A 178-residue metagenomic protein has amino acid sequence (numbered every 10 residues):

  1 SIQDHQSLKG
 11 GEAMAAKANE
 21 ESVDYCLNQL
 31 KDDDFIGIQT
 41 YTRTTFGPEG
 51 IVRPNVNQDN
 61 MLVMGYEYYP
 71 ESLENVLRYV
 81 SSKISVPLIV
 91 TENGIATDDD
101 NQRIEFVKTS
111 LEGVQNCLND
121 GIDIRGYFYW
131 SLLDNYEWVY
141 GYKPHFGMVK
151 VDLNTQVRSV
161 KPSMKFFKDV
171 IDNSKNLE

Functional and structural regions predicted by a protein language model:
S1-K108, E112-E178: Active-site region of glycoside hydrolase catalytic domains
